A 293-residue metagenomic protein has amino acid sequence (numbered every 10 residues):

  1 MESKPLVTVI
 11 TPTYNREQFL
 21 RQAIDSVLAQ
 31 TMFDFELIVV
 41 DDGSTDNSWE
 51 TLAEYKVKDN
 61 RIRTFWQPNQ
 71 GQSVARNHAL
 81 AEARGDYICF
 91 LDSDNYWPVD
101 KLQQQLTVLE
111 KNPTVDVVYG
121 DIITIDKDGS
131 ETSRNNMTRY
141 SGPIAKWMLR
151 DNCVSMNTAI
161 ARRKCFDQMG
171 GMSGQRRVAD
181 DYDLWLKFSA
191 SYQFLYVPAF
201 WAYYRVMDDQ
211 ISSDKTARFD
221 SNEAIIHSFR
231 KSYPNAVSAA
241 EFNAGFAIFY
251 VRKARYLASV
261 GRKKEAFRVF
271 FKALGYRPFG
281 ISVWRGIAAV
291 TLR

Functional and structural regions predicted by a protein language model:
M1-L28: N-proximal low-complexity "stem/linker" segments adjacent to membrane-targeting elements
K4-V7, L28-V39, N47, N60-R63: Short loop->beta transition adjacent to catalytic acidic/histidine clusters or analogous donor-positioning motifs
S26, D41-E50, Q70, D92: A conserved acidic beta->alpha catalytic loop
Q67-A83, Q104: Glycine-rich, basic loop-to-helix element that forms the pyrophosphate-binding segment of sugar-nucleotide handling
A81, G120, R134-N222, G261: Conserved nucleotide-sugar donor-binding catalytic segment
I88: Short aromatic/hydrophobic "clamp" motif used to bind/position activated sugar donors
D100-T132: Conserved donor NDP-sugar-binding/catalytic core segment of glycosyltransferases
V206-R293: C-terminal subregions of glycosyltransferases and related glycan-biosynthesis enzymes
